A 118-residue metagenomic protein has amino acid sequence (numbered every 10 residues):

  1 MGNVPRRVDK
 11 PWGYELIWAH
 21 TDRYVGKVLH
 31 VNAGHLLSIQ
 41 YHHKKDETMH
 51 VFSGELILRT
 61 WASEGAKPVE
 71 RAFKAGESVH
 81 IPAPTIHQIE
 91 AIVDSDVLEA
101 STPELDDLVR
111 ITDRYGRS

Functional and structural regions predicted by a protein language model:
M1-V28, L36-S38, R71, R114-S118: A short, N-terminal "cap"/entry segment at the start of jelly-roll beta-barrel domains of the cupin/DSBH fold
N3-K10, E90-S118: Double-stranded beta-helix
Y24, H35, K44-K45, T85 (+2 more regions): A generic "binding-loop/recognition-motif" signal
G26, S38-I39, L58-T60, E99: Short hydrophobic/aromatic-rich beta-strand segments that constitute the beta-sheet cores of beta-sandwich/beta-barrel
L36-S38, H42, G76-Q88: Histidine-centered metal-chelating micro-motifs
K44-A62: Glycine- and acidic-residue-biased ligand/ion/polar-headgroup-sensing regions
A62-P84: Short acidic-glycine-tyrosine-enriched beta hairpin
